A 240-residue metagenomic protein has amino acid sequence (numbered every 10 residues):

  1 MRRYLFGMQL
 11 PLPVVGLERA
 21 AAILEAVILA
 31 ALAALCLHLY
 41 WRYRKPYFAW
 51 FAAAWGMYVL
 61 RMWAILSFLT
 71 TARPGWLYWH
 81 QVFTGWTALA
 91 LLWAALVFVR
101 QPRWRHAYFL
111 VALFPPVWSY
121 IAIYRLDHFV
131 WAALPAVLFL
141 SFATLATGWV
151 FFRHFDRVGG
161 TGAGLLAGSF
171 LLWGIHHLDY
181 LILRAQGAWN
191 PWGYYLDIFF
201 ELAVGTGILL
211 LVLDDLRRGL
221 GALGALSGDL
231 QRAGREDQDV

Functional and structural regions predicted by a protein language model:
R2, A22, L213-G219: A broadly tuned "polar low-complexity/structure-edge" signature
R2-L29, D127-W131: Hydrophobic transmembrane alpha-helical segments in integral membrane proteins
Y4, A30-F48, L60-D215: Juxtamembrane segments at transmembrane-helix boundaries in multi-pass signal-transduction membrane proteins
M8, D239-V240: Extreme N-termini of proteins with methionine-enriched Sec-type signal peptides or N-terminal signal-anchor
D214-D239: Cytosolic signal-transmission helices at domain junctions
